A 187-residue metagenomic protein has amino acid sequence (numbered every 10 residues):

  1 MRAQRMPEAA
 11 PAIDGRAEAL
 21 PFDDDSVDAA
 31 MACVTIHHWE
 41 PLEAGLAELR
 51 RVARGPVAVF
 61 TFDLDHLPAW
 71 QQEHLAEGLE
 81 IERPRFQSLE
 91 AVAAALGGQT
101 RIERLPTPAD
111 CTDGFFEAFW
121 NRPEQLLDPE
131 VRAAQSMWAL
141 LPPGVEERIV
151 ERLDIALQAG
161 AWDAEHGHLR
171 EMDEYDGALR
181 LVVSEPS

Functional and structural regions predicted by a protein language model:
M1-A29, A44, R51: Class I SAM-dependent methyltransferase SAM/SAH-binding core
A9-A10, G55-A91, G97, P108-F119: Conserved class I S-adenosyl-L-methionine
I13, A58, R101-E103: Hydrophobic/aromatic beta-strand patches that form the interior of the parallel beta-sheet core in alpha/beta enzyme
S26, T35, G55, D63-D65 (+2 more regions): Short, flexible active-site-adjacent loop segments at beta-strand->alpha-helix junctions, enriched in small/polar
D28-E43, T61-D63: A short SAM/SAH-binding and catalytic strip from SAM-dependent methyltransferases
W39-E40, R51-R54: Helix-to-beta-strand junctions that scaffold the AdoMet/dcAdoMet cofactor pocket in Class I SAM-dependent enzymes
R101-S187: Conserved Class I S-adenosyl-L-methionine
